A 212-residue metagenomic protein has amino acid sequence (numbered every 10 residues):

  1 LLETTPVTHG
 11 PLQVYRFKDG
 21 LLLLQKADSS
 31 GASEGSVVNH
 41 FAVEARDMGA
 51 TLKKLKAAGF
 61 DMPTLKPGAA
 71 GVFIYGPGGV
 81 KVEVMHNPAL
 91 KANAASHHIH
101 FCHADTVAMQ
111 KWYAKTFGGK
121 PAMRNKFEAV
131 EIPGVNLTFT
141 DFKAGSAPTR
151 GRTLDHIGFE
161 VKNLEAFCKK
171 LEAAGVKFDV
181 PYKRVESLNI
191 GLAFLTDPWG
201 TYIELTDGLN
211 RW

Functional and structural regions predicted by a protein language model:
L1-S29: N-terminal, post-signal-peptide region of Sec/Tat-exported proteins
L1-T5, A50-A58, D105-P121, A173-A174: Amphipathic alpha-helical segments
T5-P6, L22-L24, G31-A32, T51 (+3 more regions): Short loop/beta submotifs within extracellular cysteine-rich repeat domains
G31-S33, F41, R46, A50: Post-signal peptide N-terminal segment of secreted/secretory-pathway proteins
A32-S33, L90-N93, A147-T149: Short glycine/serine/proline-enriched coil/turn segments at secondary-structure junctions
V37-H40, T153-H156: Eukaryotic phosphotyrosine signaling hubs
V43-D47, F101-V107, E160-K162: Short, surface-exposed ligand-recognition loops at beta-strand->loop->(often short) alpha-helix junctions that present
L52-F101, M123-R124, A129-I132, N136-F142 (+3 more regions): Vicinal oxygen chelate
